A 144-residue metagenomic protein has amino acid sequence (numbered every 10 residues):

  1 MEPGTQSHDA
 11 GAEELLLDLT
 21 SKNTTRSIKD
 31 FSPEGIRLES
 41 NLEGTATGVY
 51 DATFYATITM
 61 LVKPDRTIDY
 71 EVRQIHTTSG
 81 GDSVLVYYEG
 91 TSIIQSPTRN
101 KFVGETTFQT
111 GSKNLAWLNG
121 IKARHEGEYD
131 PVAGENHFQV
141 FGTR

Functional and structural regions predicted by a protein language model:
E2-R144: Beta-strand-enriched cores of mature, soluble protein domains
